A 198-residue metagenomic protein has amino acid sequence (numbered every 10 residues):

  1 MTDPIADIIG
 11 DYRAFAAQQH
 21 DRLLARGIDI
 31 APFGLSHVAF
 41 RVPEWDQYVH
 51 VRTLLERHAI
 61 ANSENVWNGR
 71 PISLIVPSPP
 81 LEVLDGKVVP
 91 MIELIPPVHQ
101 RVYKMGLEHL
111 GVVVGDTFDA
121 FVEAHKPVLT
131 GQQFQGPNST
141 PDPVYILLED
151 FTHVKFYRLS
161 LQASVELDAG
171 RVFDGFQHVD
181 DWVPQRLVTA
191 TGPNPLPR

Functional and structural regions predicted by a protein language model:
M1-S36, F40-E64, V76-R198: Glyoxalase I/VOC metalloenzyme domain signal
W67-G69: Conserved donor-binding loop and adjoining core beta-sheet/short helix segment in diverse acyl/aminoacyl transferases
S73: Conserved active-site beta-strand-loop modules that form the wall/rim of enzyme catalytic pockets and either contain
